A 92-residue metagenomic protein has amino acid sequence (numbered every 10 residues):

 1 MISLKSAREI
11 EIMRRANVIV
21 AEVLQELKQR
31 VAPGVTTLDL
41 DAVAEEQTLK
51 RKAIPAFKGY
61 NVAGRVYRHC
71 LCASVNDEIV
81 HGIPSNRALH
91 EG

Functional and structural regions predicted by a protein language model:
M1-E91: Active-site neighborhoods and metal-handling regions in enzymes and metal-associated proteins
